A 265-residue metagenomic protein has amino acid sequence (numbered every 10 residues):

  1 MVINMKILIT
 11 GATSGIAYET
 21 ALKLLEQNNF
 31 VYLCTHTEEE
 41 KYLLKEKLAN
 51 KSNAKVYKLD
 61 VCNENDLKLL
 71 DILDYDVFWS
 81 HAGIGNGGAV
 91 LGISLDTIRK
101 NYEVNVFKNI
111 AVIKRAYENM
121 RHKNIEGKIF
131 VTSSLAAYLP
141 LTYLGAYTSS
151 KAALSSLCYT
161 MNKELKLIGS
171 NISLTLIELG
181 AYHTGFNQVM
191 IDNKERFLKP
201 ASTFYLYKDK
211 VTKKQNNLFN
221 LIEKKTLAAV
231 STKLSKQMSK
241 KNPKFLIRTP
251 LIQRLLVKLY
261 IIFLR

Functional and structural regions predicted by a protein language model:
T13-S14: Conserved glycine-rich cofactor-binding loop
Q27-L43: Conserved glycine-rich Rossmann-like NAD(P)H-binding loop of the short-chain dehydrogenase/reductase
H81-N86: Conserved NAD(P)H cofactor-binding loop of Rossmann-fold oxidoreductase domains
A89-V90, T97-R99: Substrate-binding pocket helix/loop in short-chain dehydrogenase/reductase
I113, S150-A153: Active-site helix of classical SDR
S134: Residue(s) in the substrate-gating loop at a strand-loop-helix junction that position the organic substrate next
L167-K244: SDR active-site lid
